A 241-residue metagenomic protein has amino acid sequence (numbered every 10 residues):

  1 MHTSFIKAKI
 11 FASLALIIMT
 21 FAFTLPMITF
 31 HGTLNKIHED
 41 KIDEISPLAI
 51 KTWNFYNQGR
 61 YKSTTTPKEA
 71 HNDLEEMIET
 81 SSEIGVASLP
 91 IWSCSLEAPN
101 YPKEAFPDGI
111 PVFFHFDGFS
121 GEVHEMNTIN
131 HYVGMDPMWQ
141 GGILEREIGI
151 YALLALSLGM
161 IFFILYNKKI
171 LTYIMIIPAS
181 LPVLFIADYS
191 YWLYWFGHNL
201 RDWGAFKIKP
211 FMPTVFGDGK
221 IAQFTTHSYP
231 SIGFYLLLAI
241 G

Functional and structural regions predicted by a protein language model:
M1, L144-L165, K169, Y235-G241: Hydrophobic alpha-helical transmembrane segments
H2-M19, N167-P182, L238: Alpha-helical transmembrane segments and their helix-start/interface "positive-inside/aromatic belt" motifs in integral
T3-I10, M138-E145, Y166-Y173, A222-I232: Membrane-interfacial loop-to-transmembrane-helix junctions in polytopic alpha-helical membrane proteins
L16-M19, P26, L153, I161 (+2 more regions): Hydrophobic alpha-helical segments of integral membrane proteins
I17-M19, F23, H227-G241: Short, solvent-exposed linear motifs at loop/edge-of-secondary-structure regions
F21-T24, A179-Y189: Aromatic-anchored segments of alpha-helical transmembrane domains
T24-I143, S190-S228: Long, glycine/tryptophan/cysteine-rich extracytoplasmic
E145, G149-A152, I174-L184, Y229 (+1 more regions): Physicochemical signature of membrane-embedded alpha-helices that form the seven-helix bundle of GPCRs, emphasizing
